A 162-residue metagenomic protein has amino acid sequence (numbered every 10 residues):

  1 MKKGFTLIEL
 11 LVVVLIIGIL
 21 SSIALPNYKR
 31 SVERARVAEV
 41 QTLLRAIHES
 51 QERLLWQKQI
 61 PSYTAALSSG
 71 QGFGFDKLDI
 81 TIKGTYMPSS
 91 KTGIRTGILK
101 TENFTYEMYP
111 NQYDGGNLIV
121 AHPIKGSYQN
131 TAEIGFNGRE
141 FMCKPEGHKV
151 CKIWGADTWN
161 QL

Functional and structural regions predicted by a protein language model:
M1, V32-R34, L43-E49, T81 (+3 more regions): Intrinsically disordered, low-complexity sequence elements enriched in Ser/Thr/Gly/Pro
M1-V32: N-terminal single-pass transmembrane signal-anchor helix
I17-I19, A38, I94-T96: Alpha-helical interaction segments
S22, K29-L78: Conserved hydrophobic/amphipathic alpha-helical signal-anchor segments
Q57-L162: Periplasmic/extracellular, small/polar-rich flexible segments of pilin-like filament-forming proteins
